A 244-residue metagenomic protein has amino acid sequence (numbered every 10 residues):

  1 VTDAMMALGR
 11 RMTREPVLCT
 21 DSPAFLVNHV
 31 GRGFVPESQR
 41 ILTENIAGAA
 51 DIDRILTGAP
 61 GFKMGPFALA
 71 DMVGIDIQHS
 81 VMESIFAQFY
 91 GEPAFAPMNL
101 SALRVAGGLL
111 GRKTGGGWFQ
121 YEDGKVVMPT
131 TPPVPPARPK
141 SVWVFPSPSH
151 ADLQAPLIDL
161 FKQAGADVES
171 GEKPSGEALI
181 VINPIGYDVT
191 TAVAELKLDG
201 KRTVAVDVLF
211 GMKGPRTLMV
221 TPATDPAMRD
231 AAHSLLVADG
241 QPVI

Functional and structural regions predicted by a protein language model:
V1-I244: N-terminal glycine-rich phosphate-binding loop for ADP-containing cofactors
